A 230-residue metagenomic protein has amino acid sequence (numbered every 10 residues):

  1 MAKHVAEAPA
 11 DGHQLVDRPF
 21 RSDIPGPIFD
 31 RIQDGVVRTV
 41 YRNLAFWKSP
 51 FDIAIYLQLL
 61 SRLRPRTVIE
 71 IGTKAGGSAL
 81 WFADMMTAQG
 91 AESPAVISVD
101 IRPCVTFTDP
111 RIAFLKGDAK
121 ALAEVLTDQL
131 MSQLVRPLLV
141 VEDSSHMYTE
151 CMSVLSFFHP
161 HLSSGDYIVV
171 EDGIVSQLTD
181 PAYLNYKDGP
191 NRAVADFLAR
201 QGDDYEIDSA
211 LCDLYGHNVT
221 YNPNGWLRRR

Functional and structural regions predicted by a protein language model:
M1-R230: A short alpha-helical cap/connector motif
